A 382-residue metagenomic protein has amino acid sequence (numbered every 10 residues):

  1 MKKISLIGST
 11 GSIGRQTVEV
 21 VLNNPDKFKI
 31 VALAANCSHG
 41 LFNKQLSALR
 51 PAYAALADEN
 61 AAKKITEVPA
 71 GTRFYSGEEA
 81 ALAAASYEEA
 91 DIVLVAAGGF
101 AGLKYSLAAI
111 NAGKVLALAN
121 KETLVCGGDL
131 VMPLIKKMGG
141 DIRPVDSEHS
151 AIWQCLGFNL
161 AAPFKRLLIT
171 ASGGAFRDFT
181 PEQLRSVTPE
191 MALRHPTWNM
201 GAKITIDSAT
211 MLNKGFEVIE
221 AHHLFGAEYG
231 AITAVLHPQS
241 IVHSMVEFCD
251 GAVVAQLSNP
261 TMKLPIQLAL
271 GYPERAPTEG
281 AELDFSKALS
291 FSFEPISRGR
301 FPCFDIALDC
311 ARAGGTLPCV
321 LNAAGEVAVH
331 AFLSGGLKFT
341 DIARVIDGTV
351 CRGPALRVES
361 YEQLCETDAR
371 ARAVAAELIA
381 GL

Functional and structural regions predicted by a protein language model:
M1-L382: Catalytic, metal-anchored helix/loop core of enzyme active sites in primary metabolism
